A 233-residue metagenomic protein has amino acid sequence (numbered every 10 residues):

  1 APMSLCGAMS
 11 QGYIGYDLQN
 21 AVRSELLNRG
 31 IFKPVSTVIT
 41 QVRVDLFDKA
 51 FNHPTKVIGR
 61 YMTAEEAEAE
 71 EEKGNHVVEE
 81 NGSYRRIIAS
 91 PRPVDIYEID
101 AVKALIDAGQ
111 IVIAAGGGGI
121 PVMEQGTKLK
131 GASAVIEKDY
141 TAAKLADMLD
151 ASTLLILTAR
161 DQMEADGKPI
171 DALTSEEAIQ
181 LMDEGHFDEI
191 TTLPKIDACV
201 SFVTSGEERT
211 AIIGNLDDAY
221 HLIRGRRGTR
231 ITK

Functional and structural regions predicted by a protein language model:
A1-K233: C-terminal catalytic "cap/lid" subdomain
